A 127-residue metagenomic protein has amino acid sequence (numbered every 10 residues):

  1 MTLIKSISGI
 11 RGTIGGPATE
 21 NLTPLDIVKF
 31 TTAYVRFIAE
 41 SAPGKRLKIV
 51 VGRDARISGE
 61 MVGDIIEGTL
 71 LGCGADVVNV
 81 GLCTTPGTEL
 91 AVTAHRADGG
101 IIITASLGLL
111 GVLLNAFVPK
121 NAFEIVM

Functional and structural regions predicted by a protein language model:
M1-G68, G72-C73: An N-terminal, well-structured beta->alpha segment
T2, T13, G111-M127: Gly/Ser/Thr-enriched, mixed-charge loops and adjacent short helices that form phosphate/oxyanion-binding elements
S8, V35, A91-H95, I102 (+1 more regions): Short alpha-helical interface elements
T23, T84, E124-M127: General structural signal for secondary-structure boundaries
P43-P119: Ferredoxin-reductase
